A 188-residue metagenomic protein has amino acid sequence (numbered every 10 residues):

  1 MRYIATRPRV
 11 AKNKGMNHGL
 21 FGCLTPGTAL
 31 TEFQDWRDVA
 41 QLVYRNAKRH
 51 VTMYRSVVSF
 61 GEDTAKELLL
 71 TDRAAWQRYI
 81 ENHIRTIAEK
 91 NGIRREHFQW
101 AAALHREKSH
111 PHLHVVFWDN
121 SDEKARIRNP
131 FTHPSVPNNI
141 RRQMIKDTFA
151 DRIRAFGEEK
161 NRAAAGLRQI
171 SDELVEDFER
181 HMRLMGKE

Functional and structural regions predicted by a protein language model:
M1-P111, V115-E188: N-terminal nicking endonuclease/strand-transfer module with a His-rich metal-binding environment and a catalytic Tyr
